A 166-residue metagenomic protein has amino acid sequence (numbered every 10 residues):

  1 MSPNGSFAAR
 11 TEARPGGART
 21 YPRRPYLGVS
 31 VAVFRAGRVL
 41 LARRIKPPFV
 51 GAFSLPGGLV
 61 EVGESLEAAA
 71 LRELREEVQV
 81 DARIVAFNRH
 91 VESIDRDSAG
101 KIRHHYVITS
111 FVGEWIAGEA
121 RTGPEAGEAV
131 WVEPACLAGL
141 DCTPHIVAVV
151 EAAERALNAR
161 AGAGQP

Functional and structural regions predicted by a protein language model:
S2-S30, K101: Acidic, metal-coordinating catalytic segment for phosphate/diphosphate chemistry, firing primarily on the Nudix
Y21-P25, A52, K101-V107, A126: A generic structural micro-feature
L27, Q79-A117: Active-site segment of metal-dependent pyrophosphate-handling enzymes, primarily the Nudix hydrolase catalytic core
V33, L41, G113-W115, W131: Conserved hydrophobic "DFG−1" position in protein kinase catalytic cores
R35-E76: Conserved Nudix-box catalytic region and its N-terminal flanking loop in Nudix hydrolases and closely related
S110, R121-A153: NUDIX/MutT-family hydrolases
V147-P166: Charged phosphate-binding loop/patch that engages nucleotide di/tri-phosphates or the phosphate backbone of nucleic
